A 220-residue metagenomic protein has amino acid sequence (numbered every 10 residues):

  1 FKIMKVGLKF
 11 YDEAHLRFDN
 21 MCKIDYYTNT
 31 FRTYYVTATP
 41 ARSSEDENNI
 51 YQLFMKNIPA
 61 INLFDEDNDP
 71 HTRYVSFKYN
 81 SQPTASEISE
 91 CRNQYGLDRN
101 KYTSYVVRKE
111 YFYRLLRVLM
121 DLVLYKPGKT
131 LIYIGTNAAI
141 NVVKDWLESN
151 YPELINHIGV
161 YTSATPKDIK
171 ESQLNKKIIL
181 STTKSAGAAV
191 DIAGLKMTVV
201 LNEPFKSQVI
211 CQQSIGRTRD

Functional and structural regions predicted by a protein language model:
F1-K5, D19, S185: Conserved helix/coil segment N-terminal to the catalytic DExD/H
K2-V6, I24-T30, I192-A193, T218-D220: Short, conserved loop/helix-junction motifs that constitute active-site signature segments in enzyme catalytic cores
G7-L8, E13-H71: Post-DEXD/H (motif II) to motif III coupling segment of the RecA-like Helicase ATP-binding lobe
H15-L16, T39-S43, D65-H71, Y79-T84 (+4 more regions): Conserved nucleotide-binding/hydrolysis micro-motifs of P-loop NTPases
A60-T130: Conserved interdomain linker/interface between the two RecA-like ATPase lobes of SF2 helicase motors
Y133-S163: Conserved helicase motor "Helicase C" RecA-like lobe of SF1/SF2 P-loop NTPases
S163-D220: Conserved RecA-like P-loop NTPase helicase motor core
